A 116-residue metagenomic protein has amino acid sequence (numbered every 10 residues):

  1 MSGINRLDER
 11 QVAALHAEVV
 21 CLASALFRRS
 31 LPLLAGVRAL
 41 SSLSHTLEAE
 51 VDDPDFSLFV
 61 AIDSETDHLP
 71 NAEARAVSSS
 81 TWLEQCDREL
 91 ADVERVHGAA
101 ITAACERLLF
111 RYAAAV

Functional and structural regions predicted by a protein language model:
M1-V116: Acidic, Ser/Pro/Thr-rich low-complexity regulatory regions and the short amphipathic helical interaction modules they
